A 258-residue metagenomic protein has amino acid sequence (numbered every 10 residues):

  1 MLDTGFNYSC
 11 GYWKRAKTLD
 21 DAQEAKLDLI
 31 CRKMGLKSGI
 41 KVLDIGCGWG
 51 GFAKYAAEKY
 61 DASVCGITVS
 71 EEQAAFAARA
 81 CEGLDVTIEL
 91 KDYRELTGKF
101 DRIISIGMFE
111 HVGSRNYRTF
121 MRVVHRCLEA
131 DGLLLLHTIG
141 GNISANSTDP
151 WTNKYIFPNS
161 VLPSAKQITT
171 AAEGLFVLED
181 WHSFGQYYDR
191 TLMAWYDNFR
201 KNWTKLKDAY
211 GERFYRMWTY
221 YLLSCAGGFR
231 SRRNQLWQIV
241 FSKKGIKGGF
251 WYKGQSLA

Functional and structural regions predicted by a protein language model:
M1-K33: Conserved Class I S-adenosyl-L-methionine-dependent methyltransferase catalytic core
G39-G46: Conserved class I S-adenosyl-L-methionine
W49-Y60: Conserved SAM-binding loop of SAM-dependent methyltransferases across substrates and taxa, primarily the Class I
G83-Y93: Conserved SAM-binding strand-loop segment of SAM-dependent methyltransferases
R94-I103: A short acidic, Gly/Pro-enriched loop at the edge of an enzyme's catalytic core that lines a small-molecule cofactor
R118-A130: A short glycine-rich, Lys/Arg-flanked "PGG" loop and its adjoining helix->strand segment in the class I
D131-I139: Conserved beta-strand signature within the Rossmann-like core of class I S-adenosyl-L-methionine
I139-G248, L257-A258: Substrate-binding/catalytic lobe of Class I Rossmann-like enzymes that use SAM or dcSAM, i.e., the mid-to-C-terminal
